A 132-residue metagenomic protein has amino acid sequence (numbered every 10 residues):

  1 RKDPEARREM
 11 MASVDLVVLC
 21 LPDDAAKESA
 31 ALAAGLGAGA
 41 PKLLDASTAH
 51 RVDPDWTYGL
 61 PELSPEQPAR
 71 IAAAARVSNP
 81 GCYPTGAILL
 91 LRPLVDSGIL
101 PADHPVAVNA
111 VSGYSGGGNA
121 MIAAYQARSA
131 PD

Functional and structural regions predicted by a protein language model:
R1-D132: N-terminal Rossmann-like NAD(P) cofactor-binding subdomain of oxidoreductases, focused on the glycine-rich
